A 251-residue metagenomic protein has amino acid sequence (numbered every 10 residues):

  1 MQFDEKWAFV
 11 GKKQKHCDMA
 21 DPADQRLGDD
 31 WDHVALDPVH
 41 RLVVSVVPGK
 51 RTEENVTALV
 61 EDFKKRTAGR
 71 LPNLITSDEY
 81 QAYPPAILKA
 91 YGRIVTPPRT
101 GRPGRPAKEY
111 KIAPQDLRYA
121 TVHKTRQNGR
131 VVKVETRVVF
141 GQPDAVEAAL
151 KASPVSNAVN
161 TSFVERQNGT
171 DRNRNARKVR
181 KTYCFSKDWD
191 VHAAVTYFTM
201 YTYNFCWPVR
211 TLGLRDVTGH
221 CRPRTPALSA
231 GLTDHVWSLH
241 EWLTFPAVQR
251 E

Functional and structural regions predicted by a protein language model:
M1-E251: Residue-level recognition of single "structural anchor" positions that define or cap local secondary structure
